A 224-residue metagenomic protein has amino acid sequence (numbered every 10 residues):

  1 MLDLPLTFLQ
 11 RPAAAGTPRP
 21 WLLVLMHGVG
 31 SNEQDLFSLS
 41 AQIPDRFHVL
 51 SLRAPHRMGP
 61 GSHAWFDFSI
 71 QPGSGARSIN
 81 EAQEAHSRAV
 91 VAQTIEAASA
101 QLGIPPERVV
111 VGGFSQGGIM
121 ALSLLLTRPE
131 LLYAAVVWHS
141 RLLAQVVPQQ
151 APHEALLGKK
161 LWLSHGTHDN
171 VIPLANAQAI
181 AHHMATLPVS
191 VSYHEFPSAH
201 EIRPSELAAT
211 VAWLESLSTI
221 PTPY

Functional and structural regions predicted by a protein language model:
L2-I104: Serine-hydrolase catalytic machinery in alpha/beta-hydrolase-like enzymes
H27-V29, G112-F114, G166: Conserved alpha/beta-hydrolase "nucleophile elbow" surrounding the catalytic nucleophile
S38-L39, Q149, P173-H182: Short alpha-helix in the alpha/beta-hydrolase fold that links the catalytic acid
G103-G113: Alpha/beta-hydrolase fold nucleophile elbow
G113-G117, A121: Gly/Ala-rich beta-loop-alpha elbow adjacent to hydrolase catalytic centers
E130-L143: A conserved short beta-strand
L163-H165, D169: Short beta-strand/loop motif that positions the catalytic acidic residue of the alpha/beta-hydrolase fold
A175-Y224: C-terminal catalytic histidine-bearing segment of alpha/beta-hydrolase fold enzymes
